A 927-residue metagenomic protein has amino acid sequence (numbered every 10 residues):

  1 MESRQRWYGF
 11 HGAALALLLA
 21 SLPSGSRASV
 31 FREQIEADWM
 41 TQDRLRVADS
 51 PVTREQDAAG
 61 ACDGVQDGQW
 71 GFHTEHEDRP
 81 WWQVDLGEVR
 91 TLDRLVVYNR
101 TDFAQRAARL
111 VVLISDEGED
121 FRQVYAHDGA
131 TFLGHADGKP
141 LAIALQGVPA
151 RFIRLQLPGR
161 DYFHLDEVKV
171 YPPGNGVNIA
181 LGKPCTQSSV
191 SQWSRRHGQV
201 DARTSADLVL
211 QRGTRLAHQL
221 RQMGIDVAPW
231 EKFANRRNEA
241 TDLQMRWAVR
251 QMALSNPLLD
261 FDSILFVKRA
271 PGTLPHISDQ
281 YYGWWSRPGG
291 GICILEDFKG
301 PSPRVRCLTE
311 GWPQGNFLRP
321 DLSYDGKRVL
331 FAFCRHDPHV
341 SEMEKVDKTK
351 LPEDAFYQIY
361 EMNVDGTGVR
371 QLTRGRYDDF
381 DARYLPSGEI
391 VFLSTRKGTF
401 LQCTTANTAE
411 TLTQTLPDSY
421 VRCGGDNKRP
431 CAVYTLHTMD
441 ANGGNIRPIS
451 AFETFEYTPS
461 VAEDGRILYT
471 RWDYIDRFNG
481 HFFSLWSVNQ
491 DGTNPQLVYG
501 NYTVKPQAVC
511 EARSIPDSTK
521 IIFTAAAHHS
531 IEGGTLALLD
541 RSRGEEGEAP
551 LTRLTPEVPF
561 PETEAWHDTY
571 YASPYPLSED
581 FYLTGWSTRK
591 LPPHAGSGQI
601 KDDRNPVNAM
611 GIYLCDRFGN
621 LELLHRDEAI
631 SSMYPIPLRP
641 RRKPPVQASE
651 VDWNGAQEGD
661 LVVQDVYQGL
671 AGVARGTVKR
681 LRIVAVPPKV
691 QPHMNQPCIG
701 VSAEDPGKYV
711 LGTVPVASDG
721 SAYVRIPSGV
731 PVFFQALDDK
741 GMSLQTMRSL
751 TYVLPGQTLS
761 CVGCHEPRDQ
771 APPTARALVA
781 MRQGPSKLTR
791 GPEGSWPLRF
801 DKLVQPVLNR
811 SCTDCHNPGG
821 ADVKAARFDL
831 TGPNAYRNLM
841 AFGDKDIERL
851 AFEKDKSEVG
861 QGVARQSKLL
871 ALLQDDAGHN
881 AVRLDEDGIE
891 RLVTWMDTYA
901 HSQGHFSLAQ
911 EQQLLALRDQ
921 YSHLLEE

Functional and structural regions predicted by a protein language model:
G25-L45, T204-Q251, S255-N256, D260-F261 (+6 more regions): Aromatic- and Gly/Pro-enriched helix-to-coil junctions and flexible linker segments
S29, Q34, Q42-L92, R100-R106 (+4 more regions): Disordered, acidic Ser/Thr/Pro-rich linker "stalks" and the adjacent N-terminal cap of the next globular domain
E117, D297-K299, L539-A549, P688: Short loop/turn segments immediately following beta-strands, especially the blade-tip and inter-blade linker loops
L155-D161: Short beta-strand-plus-loop segments that form exposed binding edges in beta-rich domains
M245, P301-G315, N363-Y377, D440-T454 (+4 more regions): Multi-bladed beta-propeller domains
L259-D260, Y324-D325, L385-S387, A462-D464 (+2 more regions): Residue-level detector of Asp-centered blade-edge/turn motifs that repeat once per structural unit in beta-propeller
F266-R287, A332-A355, F392-C431, Y469-F483 (+3 more regions): Short, conserved, GDST-rich strand-edge loop motifs in beta-rich repeat architectures
